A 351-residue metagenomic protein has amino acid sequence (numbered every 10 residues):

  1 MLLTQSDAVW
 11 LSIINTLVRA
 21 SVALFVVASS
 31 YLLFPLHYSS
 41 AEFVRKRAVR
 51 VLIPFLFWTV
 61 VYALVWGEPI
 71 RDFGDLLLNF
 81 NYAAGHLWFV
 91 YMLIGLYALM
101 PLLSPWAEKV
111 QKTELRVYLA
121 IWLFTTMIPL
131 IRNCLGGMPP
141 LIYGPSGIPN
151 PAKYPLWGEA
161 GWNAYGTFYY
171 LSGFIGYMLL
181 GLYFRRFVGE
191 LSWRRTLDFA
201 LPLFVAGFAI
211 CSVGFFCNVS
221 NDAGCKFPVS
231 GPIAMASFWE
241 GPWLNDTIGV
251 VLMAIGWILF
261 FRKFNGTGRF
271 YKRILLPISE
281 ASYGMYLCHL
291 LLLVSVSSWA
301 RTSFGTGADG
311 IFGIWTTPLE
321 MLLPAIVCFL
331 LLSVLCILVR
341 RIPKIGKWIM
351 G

Functional and structural regions predicted by a protein language model:
M1-G351: Alpha-helical transmembrane segments and their immediate juxtamembrane cytosolic regions
